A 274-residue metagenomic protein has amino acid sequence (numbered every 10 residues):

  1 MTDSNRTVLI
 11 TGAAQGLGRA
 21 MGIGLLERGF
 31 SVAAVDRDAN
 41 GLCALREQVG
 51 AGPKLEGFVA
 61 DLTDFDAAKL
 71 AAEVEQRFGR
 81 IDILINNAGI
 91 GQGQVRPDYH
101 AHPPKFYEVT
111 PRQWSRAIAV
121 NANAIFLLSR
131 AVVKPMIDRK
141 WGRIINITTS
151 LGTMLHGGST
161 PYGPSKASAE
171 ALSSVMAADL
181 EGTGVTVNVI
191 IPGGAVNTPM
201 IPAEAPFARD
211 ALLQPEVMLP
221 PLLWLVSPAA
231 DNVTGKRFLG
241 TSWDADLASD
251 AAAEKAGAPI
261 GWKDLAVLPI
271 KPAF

Functional and structural regions predicted by a protein language model:
T2-A33: Canonical Rossmann dinucleotide-binding motif of NAD(H)/NADP(H)-dependent dehydrogenases/reductases, specifically
R28-A44: Conserved glycine-rich Rossmann-like NAD(P)H-binding loop of the short-chain dehydrogenase/reductase
R46, G50, E56-V59, D64-G79: Conserved amphipathic alpha-helix within the SDR
I90, H102-F126, W141, I145 (+1 more regions): Catalytic Tyr-X3-Lys loop
S129, S165: Active-site helix of classical SDR
K134, A178-D179: Alpha-helical segment proximal to the catalytic Tyr-Lys
L155-P164, V175: Active-site loop-to-helix junction immediately N-terminal to the catalytic Tyr of the SDR YXXXK motif in Rossmann-fold
G182, V189-I190, F207-F274: C-terminal helical subdomain
